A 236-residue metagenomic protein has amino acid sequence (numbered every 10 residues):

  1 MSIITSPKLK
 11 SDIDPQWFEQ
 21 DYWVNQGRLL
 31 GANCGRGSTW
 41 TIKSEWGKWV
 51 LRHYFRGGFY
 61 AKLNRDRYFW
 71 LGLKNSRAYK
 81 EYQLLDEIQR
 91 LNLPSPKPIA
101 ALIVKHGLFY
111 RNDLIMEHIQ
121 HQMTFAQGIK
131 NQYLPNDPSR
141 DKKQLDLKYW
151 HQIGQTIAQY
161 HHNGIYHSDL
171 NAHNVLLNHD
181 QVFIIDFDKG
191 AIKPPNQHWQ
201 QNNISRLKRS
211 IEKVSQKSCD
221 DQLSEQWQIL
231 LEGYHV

Functional and structural regions predicted by a protein language model:
M1-Q16, W23, P96: Broad phosphate/nucleotide-binding scaffolds in NTP-utilizing and phosphate-metabolizing enzymes
F18-F125, A158, H162: Conserved ATP-binding subdomain of kinase catalytic cores across diverse folds
Q120, A172, K189-A191: Short, glycine/acidic-enriched loop or turn micro-motifs at the edges of active sites
T124-S139: AlphaC helix of the protein kinase catalytic domain
D141, V182-V236: C-lobe/activation-segment region of protein kinase-like
L145-T156: Conserved alphaE helix
G164, D169: Conserved catalytic-loop position in the HRD/HxD motif
L170-L177: Hydrophobic residue at the +6 position relative to the catalytic HRD Asp in the kinase catalytic loop
